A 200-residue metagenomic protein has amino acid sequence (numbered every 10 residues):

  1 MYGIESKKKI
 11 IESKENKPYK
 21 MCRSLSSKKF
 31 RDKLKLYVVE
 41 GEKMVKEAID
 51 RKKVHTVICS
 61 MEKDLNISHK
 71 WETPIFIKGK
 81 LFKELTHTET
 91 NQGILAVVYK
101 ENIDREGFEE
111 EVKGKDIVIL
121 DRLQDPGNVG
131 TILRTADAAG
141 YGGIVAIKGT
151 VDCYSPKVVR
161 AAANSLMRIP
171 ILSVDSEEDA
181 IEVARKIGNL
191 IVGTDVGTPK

Functional and structural regions predicted by a protein language model:
M1-K63, T150-V151: Boundary-proximal intrinsically disordered activation/regulatory segments immediately upstream of a helical core
K9-S13, I75-K78, P170-D179: Short acidic-hydrophobic, aromatic-tinged amphipathic segments that line or gate anion-handling sites
K33-L36, K53-V57, T73, G143-I144 (+2 more regions): Short active-site oxyanion
V54-K80: Active-site cofactor/substrate anionic-group-binding motifs, chiefly glycine- and Lys/Arg-rich phosphate-binding loops
S60, I77-K78, V97, I147 (+2 more regions): Generic beta-sheet signal
L65, G79-L85, E177-E182, P199-K200: A short acidic, often aromatic-flanked loop/helix-cap motif at beta-alpha or helix-coil junctions that lines enzyme
W71-Y99: Glycine/small-residue-rich loop that forms an oxyanion/phosphate-binding "nest" at active or ligand-binding sites
F108-G197: RNA substrate-binding interface of SAM-dependent RNA methyltransferases
